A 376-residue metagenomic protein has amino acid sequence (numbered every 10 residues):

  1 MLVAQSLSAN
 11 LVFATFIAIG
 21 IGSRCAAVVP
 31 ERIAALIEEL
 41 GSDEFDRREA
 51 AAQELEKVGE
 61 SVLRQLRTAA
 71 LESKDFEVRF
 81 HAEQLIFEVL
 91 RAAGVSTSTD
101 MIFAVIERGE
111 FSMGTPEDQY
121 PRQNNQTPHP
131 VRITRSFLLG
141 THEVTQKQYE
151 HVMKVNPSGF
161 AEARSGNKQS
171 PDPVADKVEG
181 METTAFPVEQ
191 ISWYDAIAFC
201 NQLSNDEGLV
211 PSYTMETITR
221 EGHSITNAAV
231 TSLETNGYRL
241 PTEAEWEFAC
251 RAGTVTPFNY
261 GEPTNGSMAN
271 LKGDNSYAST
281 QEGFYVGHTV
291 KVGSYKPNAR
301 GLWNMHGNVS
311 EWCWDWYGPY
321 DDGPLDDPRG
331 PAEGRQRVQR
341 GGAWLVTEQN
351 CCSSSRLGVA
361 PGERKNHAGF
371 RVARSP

Functional and structural regions predicted by a protein language model:
N10-G20: Bacterial N-terminal signal peptides
V29, E44, L55-L63, D75: Alpha-helix initiation and capping sites
P30-E38, S61-A70: Amphipathic alpha-helical scaffolding segments comprising HEAT/armadillo-like alpha-solenoid repeats
L40-D46, L71-E77: Short coil turns that connect the paired helices of HEAT/ARM alpha-solenoid repeats
E49-E60, F80-V89: Structural detector for internal amphipathic alpha-helices that build alpha-solenoid repeat scaffolds
S96-S165, E189-N205, A244, A249 (+2 more regions): A short glycine-rich, aromatic-capped structural motif
S112, P116-D118, E182, P187 (+2 more regions): Functional-site microenvironments in short loops/helix caps that host divalent-cation chemistry
N366-P376: Short, structured beta-strand segments at or near domain termini in extracellular proteins/domains
